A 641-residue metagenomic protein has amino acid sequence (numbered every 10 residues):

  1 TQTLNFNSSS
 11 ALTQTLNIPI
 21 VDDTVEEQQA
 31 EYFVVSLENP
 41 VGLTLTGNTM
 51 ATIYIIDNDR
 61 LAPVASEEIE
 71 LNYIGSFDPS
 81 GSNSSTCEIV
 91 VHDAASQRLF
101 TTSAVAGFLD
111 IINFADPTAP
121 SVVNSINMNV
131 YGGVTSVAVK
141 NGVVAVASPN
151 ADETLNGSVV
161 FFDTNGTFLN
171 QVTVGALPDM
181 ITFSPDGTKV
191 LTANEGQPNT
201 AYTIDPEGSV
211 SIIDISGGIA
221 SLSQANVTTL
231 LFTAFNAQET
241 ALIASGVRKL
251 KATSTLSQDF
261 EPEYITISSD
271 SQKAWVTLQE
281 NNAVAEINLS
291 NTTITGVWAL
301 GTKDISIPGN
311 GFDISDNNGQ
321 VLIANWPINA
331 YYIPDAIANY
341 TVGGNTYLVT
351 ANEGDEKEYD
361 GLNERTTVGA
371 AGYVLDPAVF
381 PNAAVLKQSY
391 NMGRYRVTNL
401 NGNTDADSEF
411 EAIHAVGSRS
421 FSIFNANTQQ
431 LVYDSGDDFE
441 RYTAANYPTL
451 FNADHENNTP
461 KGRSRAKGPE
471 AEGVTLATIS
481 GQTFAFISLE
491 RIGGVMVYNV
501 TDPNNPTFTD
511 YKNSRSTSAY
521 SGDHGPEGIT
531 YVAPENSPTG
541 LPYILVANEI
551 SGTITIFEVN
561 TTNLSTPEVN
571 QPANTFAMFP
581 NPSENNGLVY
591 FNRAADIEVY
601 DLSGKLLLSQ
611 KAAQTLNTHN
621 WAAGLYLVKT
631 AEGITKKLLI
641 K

Functional and structural regions predicted by a protein language model:
T1-S66: Short boundary segments that mark the start of a structured unit
Q2, Q14, A51, N170 (+3 more regions): Short beta-strand segments
Q2-F6, S125-N127, Y511-S514, L608-A612: Solvent-exposed serine/threonine-rich low-complexity stretches and specific carbohydrate-binding patches
T3-N7, N17-P19, S36, T52-I56 (+7 more regions): Generic structural detector for well-ordered beta-strands
N7-A11, E26-Q28, T46, V139 (+3 more regions): Surface-exposed coil/turn segments at beta-strand junctions on protein surfaces, enriched
R60-T562: Beta-sheet-rich non-transmembrane sensory/scaffold domains
E568-K641: C-terminal outer-membrane/trafficking sorting elements
